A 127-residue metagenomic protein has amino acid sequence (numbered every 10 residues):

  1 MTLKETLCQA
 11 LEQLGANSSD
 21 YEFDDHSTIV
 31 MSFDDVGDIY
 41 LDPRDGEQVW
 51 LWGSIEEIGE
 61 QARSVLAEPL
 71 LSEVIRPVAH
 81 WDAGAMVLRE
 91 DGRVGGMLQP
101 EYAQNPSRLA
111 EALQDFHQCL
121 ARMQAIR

Functional and structural regions predicted by a protein language model:
M1-I39, P77-W81, A85, R89: Charge-rich, low-complexity N-terminal segments
T2-E5, A62, S107: Alpha-helix boundary/N-cap detector
A10, L14, A62-V74, E111-F116: Short, Φ-rich (hydrophobic/aromatic) sequence segments
I29, Q48-V49, G92-V94: Hydrophobic residues embedded in beta-strands of well-ordered beta-sheets
V36-R63: The feature represents the first ordered module of a protein
S54-D91: Short, internal acidic amphipathic alpha-helical interface segments that mediate docking to partner proteins
D82-A112, Q118-R127: Well-ordered alpha/beta subsegment
